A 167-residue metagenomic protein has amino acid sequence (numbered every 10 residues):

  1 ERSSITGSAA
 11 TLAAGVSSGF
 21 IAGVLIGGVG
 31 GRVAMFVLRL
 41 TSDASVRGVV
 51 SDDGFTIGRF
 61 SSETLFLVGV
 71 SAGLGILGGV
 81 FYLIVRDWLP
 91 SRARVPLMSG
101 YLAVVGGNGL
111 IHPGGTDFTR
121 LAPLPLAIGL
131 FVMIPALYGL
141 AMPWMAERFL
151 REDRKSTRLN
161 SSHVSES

Functional and structural regions predicted by a protein language model:
R2-G7, F81-L89, M145-R158: Cytoplasmic membrane-interface regions of multi-pass membrane proteins
T6-L25, P90-P96: Alpha-helical transmembrane segments and their helix-start/interface "positive-inside/aromatic belt" motifs in integral
V24-D43: Alpha-helical transmembrane segments of multi-pass membrane proteins
S51-L74: Interfacial helix-start motif at the membrane-water boundary
V70-G78, V132-E147: Hydrophobic cores of alpha-helical transmembrane segments in multi-pass inner/ER membrane proteins, independent
W88-L102, V132, R154-R158: Internal alpha-helical transmembrane segments of multi-pass membrane proteins
S91-A122: Hydrophobic alpha-helical transmembrane segments of integral membrane proteins
L159-E166: Single conserved hydrophobic/aromatic residue that forms the stacking wall/gate of nucleotide- or nucleobase-binding
